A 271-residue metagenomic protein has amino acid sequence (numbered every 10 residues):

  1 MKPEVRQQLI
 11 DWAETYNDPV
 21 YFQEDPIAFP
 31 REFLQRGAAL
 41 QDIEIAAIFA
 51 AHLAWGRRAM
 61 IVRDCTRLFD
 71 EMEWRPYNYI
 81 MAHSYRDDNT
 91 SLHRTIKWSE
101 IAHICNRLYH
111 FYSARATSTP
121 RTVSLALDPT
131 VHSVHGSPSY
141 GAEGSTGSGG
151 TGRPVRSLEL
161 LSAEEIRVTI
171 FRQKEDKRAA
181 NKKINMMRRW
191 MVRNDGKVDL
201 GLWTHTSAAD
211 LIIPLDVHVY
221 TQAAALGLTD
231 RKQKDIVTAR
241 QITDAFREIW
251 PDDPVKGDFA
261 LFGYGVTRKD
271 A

Functional and structural regions predicted by a protein language model:
M1-A271: HhH-family (HhH-GPD) DNA N-glycosylase catalytic core used in base-excision repair
